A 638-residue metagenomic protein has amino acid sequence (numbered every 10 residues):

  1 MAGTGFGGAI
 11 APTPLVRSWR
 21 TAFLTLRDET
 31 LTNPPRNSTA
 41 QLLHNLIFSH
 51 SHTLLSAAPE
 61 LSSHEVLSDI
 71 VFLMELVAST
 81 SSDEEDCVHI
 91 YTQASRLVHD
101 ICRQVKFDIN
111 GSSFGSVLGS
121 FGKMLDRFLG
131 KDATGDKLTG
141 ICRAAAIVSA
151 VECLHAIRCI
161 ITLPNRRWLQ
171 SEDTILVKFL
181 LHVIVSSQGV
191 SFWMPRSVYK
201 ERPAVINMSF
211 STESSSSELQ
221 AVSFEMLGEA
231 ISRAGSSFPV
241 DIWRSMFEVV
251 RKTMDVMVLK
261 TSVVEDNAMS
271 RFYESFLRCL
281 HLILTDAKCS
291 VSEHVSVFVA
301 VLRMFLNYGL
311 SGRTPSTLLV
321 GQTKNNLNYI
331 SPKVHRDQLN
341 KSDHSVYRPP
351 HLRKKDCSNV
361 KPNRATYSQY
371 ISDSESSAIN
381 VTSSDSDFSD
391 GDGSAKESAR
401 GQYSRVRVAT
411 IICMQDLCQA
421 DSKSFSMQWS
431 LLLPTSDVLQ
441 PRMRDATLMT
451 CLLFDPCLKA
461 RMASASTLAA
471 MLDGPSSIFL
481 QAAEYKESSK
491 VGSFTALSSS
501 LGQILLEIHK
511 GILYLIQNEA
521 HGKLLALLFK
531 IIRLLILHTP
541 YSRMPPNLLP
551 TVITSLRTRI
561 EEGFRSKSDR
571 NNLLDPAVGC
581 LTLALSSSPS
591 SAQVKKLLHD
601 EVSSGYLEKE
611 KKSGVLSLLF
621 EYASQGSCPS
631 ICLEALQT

Functional and structural regions predicted by a protein language model:
M1-Q93, I109, I141: N-terminal alpha-helical scaffolding segments that mark the starts of alpha-solenoid/helical-repeat architectures
A11-T25, E60-S81, S113-K137, C153 (+12 more regions): Amphipathic alpha-helical segments within extended alpha-helical solenoids and repeat-rich scaffolds in large
L31, K106, G130, V185 (+15 more regions): Short amphipathic alpha-helices and their capping/turn residues within compact interaction modules
L31-P35, D83-C87, T139, R143-A146 (+8 more regions): Short inter-helical turns and helix N-cap capping residues of alpha-solenoid HEAT/ARM repeat scaffolds
R36, C87, Y91, I147-A150 (+9 more regions): Residue-level detector of extended alpha-helical repeat arrays and alpha-solenoid scaffolds
L43-H50, A94-V105, C153-P164, S223-S232 (+8 more regions): Hydrophobic residues within the alpha-helices of tandem HEAT/HEAT-like
S51-S63, R103-F114, T162-D173, G235-W243 (+7 more regions): Flexible loop/turn segments at the boundaries of HEAT repeats in alpha-solenoid HEAT proteins
I90-Q93, L97, S113, S149 (+7 more regions): Alpha-solenoid helical-repeat scaffolds
